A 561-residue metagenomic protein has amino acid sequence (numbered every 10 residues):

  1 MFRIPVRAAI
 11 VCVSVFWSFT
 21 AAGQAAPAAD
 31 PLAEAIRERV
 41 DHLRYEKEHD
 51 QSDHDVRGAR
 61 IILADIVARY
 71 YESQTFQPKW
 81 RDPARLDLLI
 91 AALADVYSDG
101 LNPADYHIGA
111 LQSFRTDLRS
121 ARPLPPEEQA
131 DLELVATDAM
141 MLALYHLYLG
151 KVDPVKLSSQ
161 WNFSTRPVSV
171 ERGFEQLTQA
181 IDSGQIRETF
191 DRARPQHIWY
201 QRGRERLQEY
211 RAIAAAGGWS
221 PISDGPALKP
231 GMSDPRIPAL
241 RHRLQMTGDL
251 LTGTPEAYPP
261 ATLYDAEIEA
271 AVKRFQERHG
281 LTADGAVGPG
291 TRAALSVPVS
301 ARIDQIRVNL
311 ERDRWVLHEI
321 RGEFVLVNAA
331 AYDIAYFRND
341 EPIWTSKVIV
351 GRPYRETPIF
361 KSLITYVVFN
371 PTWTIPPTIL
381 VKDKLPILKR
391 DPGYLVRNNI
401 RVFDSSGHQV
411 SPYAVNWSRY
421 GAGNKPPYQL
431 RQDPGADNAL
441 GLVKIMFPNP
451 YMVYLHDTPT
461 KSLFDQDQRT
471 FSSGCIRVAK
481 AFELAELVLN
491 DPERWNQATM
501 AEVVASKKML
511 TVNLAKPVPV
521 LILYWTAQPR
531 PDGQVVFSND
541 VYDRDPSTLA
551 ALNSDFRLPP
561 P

Functional and structural regions predicted by a protein language model:
M1-A9: Bacterial N-terminal signal peptides that target proteins for export
I4, S18-A21: Generic detector of N-terminal low-structure segments
A8-S18: Bacterial N-terminal signal peptides
F16, R69-Y70, E209, L263: Intrinsically disordered, low-complexity N-terminal regions enriched in serine/proline/glycine with scattered basic
Q24-L63, L134, D138-L142, W161-R172 (+1 more regions): Well-ordered beta-sheet/strand-loop patches within structured domains
A26-R166: Cationic-aromatic interfacial patches
